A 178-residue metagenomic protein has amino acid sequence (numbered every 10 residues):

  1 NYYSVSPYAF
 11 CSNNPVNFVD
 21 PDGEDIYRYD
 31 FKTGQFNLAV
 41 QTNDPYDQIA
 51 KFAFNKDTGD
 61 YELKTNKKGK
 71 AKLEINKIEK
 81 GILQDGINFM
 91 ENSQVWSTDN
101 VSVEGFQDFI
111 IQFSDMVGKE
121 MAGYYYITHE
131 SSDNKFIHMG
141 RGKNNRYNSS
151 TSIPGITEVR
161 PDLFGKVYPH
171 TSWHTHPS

Functional and structural regions predicted by a protein language model:
N1-K80: Short turn/helix-capping motifs enriched in Asx and small/polar residues
S6, G118-E120, Y168: Residues that flank catalytic or metal-binding motifs in active/ligand-binding sites
G59-V103, T157-R160: Non-catalytic propeptide/linker segments at domain boundaries
E104-F109: Short Pro/Gly-enriched beta-strand edge/turn motifs at strand-loop
I111-V117: Short consensus segments that form the blades of beta-propeller domains, in both extracellular/periplasmic
E120-H129: Short beta-strand scaffold segments in enzyme catalytic cores
K135-S178: Short HxH-centered metal-ligating active-site micro-motif
